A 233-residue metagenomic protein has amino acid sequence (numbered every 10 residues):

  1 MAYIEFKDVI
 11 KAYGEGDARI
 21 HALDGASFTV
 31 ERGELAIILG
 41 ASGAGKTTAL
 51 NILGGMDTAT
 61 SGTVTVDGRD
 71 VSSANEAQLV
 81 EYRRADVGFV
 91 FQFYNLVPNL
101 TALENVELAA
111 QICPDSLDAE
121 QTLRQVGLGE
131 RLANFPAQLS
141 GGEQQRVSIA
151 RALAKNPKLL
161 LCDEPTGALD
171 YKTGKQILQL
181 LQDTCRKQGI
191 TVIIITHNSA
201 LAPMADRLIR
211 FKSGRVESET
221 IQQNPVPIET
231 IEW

Functional and structural regions predicted by a protein language model:
A2-F211: ABC family nucleotide-binding domain
R215-W233: Conserved beta-strand-loop-alpha-helix hinge in the C-terminal portion of ABC ATPase nucleotide-binding domains
